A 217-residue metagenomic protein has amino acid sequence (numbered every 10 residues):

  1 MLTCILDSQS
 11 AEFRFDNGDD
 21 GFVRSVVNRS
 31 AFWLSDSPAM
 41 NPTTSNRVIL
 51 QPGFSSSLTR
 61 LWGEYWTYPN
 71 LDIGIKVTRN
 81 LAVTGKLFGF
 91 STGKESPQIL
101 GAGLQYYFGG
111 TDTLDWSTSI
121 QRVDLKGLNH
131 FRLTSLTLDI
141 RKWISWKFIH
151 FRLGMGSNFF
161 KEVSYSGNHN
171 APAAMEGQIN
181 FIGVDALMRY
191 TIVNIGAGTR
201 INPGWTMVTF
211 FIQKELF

Functional and structural regions predicted by a protein language model:
M1, N41-S45, I73-K76, G110-T113 (+1 more regions): Short hydrophobic/aromatic-rich motifs at helix boundaries and adjacent loops
M1-S10: Gram-negative bacterial Sec-dependent N-terminal signal peptides
Q9-I49, G53, L61-E64, L128-N194 (+2 more regions): Outer-membrane beta-barrel transmembrane domain signature
S56-W116, Q121-R122: Glycine- and aromatic-enriched membrane insertion/assembly motifs of diderm outer-membrane and organelle channel
N70-D72, G101-G103, T137-D139, F181-D185 (+1 more regions): Membrane-embedded beta-strand positions in outer-membrane beta-barrel channels/transporters
A82-T92, W116, I182-Y190, F210-F217: Repeat-unit-sized solenoid/scaffold elements
E95-S96, V163-S164, T206-F210: A short, polar/proline- and glycine-enriched secondary-structure boundary/capping micro-motif
D112, G204-T206: Short loop/turn segments at connectors of secondary-structure elements within structured domains
